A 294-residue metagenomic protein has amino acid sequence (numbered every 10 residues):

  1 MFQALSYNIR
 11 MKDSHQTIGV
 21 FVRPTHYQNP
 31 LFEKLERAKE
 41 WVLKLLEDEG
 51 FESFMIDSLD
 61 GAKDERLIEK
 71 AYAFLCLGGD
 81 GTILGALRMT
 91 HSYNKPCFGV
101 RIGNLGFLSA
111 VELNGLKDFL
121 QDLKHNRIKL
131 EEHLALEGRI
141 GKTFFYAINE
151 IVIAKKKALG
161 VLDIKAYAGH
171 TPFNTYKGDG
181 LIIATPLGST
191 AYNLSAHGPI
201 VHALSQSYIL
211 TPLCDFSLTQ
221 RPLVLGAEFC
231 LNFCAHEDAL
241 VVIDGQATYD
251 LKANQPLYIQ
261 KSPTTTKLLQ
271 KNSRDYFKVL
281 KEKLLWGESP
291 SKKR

Functional and structural regions predicted by a protein language model:
F2-A73, L77, G85, L113-L130 (+1 more regions): ATP/NTP phosphate-donor binding region
R23, L75, G79, R101 (+2 more regions): A residue-level signal for conserved active-site and pocket-lining positions in enzyme catalytic cores
C76-G99, A110-E112: Glycine-rich phosphate/dinucleotide-binding loop and adjoining beta-alpha-beta core of small-molecule
G79-T82, L105, L187-T190: Short glycine-rich anion-binding loops that position phosphate/pyrophosphate groups of nucleotides and phosphorylated
L105-D179: Catalytic core of DAGKc-family lipid kinases
F145, I153, A158, G169-P172 (+1 more regions): ATP/nucleoside-binding phosphotransfer catalytic cores, i.e., glycine-rich phosphate-binding loops
N174-G178, I182-T219: Gly/Ser/Thr-rich active-site loops/lids in small-molecule metabolic enzymes that frequently grip phosphoryl groups
